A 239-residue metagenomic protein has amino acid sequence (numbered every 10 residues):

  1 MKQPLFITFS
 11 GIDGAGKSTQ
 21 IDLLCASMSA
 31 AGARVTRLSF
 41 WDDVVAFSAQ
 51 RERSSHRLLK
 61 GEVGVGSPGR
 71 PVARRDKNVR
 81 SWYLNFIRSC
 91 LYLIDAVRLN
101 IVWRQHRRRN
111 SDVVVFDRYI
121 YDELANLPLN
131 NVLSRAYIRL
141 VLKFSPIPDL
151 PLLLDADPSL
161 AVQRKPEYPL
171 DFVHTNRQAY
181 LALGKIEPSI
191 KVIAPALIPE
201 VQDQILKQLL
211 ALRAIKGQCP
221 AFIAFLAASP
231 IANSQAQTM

Functional and structural regions predicted by a protein language model:
F9: Hydrophobic anchor at the beta1->P-loop junction of P-loop NTPases
I12: P-loop (Walker A) phosphate-binding loop of NTP-binding proteins
K17: Conserved lysine of the Walker
Q20: Hydrophobic positions on the alpha1 helix immediately C-terminal to the Walker A/P-loop
A31-F47: Short beta-strand-centered segment that lines the nucleotide-binding/catalytic pocket of NTP-utilizing
D42-L129, A136: ATP-dependent small-molecule kinase phosphotransfer cores that center on conserved nucleotide phosphate-binding segments
V113, R118-A182, K191: A glycine- and Lys/Arg-enriched "phosphate-lid" helix/loop adjacent to the NTP-binding pocket of small-molecule kinases
S159, Q163-M239: NTP-dependent small-molecule kinase module
